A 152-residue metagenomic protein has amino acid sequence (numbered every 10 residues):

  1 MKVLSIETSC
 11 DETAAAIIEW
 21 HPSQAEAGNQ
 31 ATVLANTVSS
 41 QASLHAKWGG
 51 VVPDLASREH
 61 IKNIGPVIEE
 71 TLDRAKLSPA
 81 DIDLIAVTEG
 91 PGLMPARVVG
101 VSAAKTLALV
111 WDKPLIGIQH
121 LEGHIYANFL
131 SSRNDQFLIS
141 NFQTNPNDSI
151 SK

Functional and structural regions predicted by a protein language model:
M1-K152: Short acidic/glycine-rich loops and adjacent helix/strand connectors that line catalytic pockets where negatively
